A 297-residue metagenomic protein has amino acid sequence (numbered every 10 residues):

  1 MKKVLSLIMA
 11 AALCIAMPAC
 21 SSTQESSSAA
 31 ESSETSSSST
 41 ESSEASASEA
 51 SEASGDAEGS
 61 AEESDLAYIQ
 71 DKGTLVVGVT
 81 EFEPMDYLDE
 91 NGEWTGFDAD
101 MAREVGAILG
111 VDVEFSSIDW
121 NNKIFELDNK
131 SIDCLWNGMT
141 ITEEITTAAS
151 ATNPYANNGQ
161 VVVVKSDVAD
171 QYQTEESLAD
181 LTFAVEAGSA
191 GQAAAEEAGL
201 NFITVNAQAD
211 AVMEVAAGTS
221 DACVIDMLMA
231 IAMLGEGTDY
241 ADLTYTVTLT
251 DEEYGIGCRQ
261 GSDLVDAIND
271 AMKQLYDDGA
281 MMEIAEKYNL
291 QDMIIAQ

Functional and structural regions predicted by a protein language model:
A16-A47: Bacterial lipoprotein signal-peptidase II cleavage site
E58-E63, A190-N206, D242-T246, A267-Q297: Ligand-binding clefts/hinges and TM-proximal coupling segments of bilobed small-molecule sensing domains
G59-G138: Extracytoplasmic small-molecule ligand-binding "clamshell" domains of the periplasmic binding protein/Venus flytrap
V76, F82, W94-A107, M139 (+2 more regions): Bilobed "Venus flytrap"/periplasmic-binding protein-like clamshell domains and structurally analogous long
A99-I108, S166, T182, A187-S189 (+1 more regions): Extended ligand-binding regions for polar small-molecule ligands
R103, A107, D112-S177, T248: Acidic, polar ligand-binding/catalytic clefts
E114-E126, D170, A187-S189, I203-A217 (+1 more regions): Short helix-initiation/N-cap motifs at beta->coil->alpha
N157-V164, M227, I231-K273, Q291-Q297: Periplasmic-binding protein-like
